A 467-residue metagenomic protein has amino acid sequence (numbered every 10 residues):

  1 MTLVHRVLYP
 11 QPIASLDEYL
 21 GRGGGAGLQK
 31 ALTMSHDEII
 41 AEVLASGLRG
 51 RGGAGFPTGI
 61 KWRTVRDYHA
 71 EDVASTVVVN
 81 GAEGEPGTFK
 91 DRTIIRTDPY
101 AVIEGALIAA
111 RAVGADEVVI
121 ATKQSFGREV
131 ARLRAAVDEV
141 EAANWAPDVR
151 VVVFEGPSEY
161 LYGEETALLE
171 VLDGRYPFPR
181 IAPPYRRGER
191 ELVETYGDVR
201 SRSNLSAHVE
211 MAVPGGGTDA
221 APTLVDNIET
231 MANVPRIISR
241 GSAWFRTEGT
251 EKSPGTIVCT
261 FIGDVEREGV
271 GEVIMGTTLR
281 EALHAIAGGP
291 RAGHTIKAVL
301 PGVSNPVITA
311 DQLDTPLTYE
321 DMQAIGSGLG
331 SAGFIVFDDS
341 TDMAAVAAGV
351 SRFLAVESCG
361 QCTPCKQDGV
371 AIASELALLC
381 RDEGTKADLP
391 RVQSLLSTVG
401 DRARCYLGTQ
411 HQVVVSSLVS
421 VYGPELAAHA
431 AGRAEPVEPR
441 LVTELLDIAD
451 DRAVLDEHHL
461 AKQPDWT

Functional and structural regions predicted by a protein language model:
M1-I40: Cofactor-/ligand-binding subdomain signature composed of acidic, glycine-rich, tryptophan-containing flexible loops
L16-G25, V79-D91, A212-D219, T260-V265: Gly-rich Lys/Arg/Thr-decorated short loops/hinges at beta-loop-alpha junctions or inter-strand turns that position
A26-E42, A74-S75, G81, K90-I95 (+7 more regions): Ferredoxin-type iron-sulfur electron-transfer modules in oxidoreductases and energy-metabolism complexes
A45-V65, E85, S158-E170, A355-D368 (+1 more regions): Conserved phosphate/anionic-ligand binding catalytic regions in large, soluble enzymes, centered on
K61, V118, A287-V303: Short loop-to-beta-strand transition segments
I103-A109, I274-R291: Short amphipathic, charge-patterned alpha-helical segments
G127, G263-V265, H294-P316: Short acidic beta-strand-loop surface patches of small beta-rich interaction domains
V130-I274: Hydrophobic alpha-helical positions that pack around
